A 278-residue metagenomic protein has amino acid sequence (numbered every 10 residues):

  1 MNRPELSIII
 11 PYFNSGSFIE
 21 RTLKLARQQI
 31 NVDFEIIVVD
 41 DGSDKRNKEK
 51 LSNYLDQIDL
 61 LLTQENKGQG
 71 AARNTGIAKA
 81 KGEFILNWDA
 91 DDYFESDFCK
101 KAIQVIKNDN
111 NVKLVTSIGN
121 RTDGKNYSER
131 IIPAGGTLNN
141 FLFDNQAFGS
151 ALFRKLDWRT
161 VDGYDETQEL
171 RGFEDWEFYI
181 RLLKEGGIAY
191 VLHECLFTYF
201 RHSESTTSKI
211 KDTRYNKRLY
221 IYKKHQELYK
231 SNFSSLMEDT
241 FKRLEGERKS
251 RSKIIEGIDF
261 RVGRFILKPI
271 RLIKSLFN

Functional and structural regions predicted by a protein language model:
M1-L25: N-proximal low-complexity "stem/linker" segments adjacent to membrane-targeting elements
K24-D33: Short, acidic, metal-binding catalytic loop of nucleotide-sugar glycosyltransferases
D40-E49, D89: A conserved acidic beta->alpha catalytic loop
Q64-A80: Glycine-rich, basic loop-to-helix element that forms the pyrophosphate-binding segment of sugar-nucleotide handling
I85: Short aromatic/hydrophobic "clamp" motif used to bind/position activated sugar donors
D97-E129: Conserved donor NDP-sugar-binding/catalytic core segment of glycosyltransferases
L138-N216: Conserved nucleotide-sugar donor-binding catalytic segment
L219-N278: Boundary detector for helix-to-coil junctions that initiate low-complexity/charged tails
